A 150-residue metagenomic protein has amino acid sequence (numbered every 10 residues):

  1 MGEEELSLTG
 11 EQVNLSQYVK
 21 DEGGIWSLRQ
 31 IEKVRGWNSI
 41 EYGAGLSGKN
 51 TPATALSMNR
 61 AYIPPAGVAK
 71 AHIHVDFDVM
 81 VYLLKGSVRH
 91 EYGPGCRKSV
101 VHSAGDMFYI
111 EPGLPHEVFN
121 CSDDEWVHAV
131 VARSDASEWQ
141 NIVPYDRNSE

Functional and structural regions predicted by a protein language model:
M1-A55, K70-A71, P144-E150: A short, N-terminal "cap"/entry segment at the start of jelly-roll beta-barrel domains of the cupin/DSBH fold
N14, A61, E117-E150: Double-stranded beta-helix
T51, D76, G95, D123-D124: Short strand-connecting beta-turns/loops that link adjacent beta-strands
A55-S57, F77, W126-V127: A structure-centric signal for secondary-structure junctions around beta-strands
R60-P64, I73-R89, A132-S134: Short, conserved beta-strand element in jelly-roll/cupin
P64, Y92, H102-S122, R133-S134: Conserved metal-binding segment of the jelly-roll/cupin
V68, F77-A104: A short beta-strand-loop-beta hairpin characteristic of the jelly-roll/cupin
